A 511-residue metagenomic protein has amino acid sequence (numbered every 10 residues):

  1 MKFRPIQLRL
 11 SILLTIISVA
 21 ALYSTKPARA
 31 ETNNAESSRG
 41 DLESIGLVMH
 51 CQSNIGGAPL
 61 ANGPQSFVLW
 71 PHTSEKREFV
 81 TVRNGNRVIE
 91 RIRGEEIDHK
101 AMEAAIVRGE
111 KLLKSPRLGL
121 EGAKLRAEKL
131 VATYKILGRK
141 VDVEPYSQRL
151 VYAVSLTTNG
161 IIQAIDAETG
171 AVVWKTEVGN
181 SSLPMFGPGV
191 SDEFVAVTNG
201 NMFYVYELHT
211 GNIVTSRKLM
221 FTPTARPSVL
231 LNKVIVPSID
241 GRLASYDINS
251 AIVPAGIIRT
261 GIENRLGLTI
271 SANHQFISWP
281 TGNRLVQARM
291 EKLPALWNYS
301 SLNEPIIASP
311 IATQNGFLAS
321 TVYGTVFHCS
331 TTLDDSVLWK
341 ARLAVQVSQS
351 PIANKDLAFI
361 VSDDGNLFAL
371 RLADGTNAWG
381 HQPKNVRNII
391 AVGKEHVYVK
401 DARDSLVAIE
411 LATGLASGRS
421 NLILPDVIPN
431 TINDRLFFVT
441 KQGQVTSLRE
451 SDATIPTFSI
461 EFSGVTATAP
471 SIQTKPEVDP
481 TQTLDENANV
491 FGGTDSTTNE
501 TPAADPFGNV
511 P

Functional and structural regions predicted by a protein language model:
K2-L13: Bacterial N-terminal signal peptides that target proteins for export
I17-P27: C-terminal segment of classical bacterial N-terminal signal peptides
K26-S37, F507-V510: Cleaved targeting-peptide boundary
E31-Q52, V286-A288: Blade/loop signatures of beta-propeller domains
C51-G57, A132, A171-E177, N212-R217 (+5 more regions): A short beta-strand motif characteristic of beta-propeller blades
A61-N84, A105-I162, G179-Y204, R217-I248 (+6 more regions): Repeat-blade elements of multi-bladed beta-propeller folds
A167-T169, E207-G211, D247-A251, R289-L293 (+4 more regions): Short loop/turn segments that connect beta-strands within beta-propeller blades
I472, P476-P511: Extended acidic low-complexity intrinsically disordered regions
